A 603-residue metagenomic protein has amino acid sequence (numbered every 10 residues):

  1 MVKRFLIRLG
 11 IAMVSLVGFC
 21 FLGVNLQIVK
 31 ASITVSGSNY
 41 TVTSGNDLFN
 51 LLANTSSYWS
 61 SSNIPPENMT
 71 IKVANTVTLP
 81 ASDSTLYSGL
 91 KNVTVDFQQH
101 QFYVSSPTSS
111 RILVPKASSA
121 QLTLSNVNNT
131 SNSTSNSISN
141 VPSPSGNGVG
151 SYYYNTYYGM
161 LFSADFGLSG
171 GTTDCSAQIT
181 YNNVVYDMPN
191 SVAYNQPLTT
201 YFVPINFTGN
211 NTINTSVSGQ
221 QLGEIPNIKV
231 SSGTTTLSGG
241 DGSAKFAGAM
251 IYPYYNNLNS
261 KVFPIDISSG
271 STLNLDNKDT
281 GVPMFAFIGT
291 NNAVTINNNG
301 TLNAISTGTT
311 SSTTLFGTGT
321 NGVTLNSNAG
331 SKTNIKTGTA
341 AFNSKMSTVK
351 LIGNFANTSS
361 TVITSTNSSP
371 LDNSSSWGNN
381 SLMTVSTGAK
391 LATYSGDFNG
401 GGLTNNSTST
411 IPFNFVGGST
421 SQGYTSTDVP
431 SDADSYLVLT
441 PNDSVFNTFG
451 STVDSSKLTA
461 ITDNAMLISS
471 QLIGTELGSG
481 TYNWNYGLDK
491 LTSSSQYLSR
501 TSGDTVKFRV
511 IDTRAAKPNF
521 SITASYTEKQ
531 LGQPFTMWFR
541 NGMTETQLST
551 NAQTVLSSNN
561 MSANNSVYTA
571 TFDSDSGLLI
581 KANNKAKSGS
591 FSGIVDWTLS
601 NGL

Functional and structural regions predicted by a protein language model:
V2-I28: Sec-dependent N-terminal signal peptides of Gram-positive bacterial secreted proteins and lipoproteins
Q27-S61, S331, T337, G353-S360 (+3 more regions): Extracellular/surface-exposed low-complexity segments
V42, S57-P80, V93-H100: Glycine-rich repeat segments that build the extracellular carbohydrate-interaction surface of secreted and virion
A74, Q98-Q99, A120-S131, S139 (+10 more regions): Right-handed parallel beta-helix
L79-T94, Y103-T173: Extracellular beta-strand-rich solenoid/capping regions of secreted or surface-exposed proteins that bind or remodel
S109-L113, S137, G150, G159-G167 (+18 more regions): Structural detector of coil-to-beta-strand junctions
S469-R540, N560, N564-L603: N-terminal small/polar-rich segments of proteins
